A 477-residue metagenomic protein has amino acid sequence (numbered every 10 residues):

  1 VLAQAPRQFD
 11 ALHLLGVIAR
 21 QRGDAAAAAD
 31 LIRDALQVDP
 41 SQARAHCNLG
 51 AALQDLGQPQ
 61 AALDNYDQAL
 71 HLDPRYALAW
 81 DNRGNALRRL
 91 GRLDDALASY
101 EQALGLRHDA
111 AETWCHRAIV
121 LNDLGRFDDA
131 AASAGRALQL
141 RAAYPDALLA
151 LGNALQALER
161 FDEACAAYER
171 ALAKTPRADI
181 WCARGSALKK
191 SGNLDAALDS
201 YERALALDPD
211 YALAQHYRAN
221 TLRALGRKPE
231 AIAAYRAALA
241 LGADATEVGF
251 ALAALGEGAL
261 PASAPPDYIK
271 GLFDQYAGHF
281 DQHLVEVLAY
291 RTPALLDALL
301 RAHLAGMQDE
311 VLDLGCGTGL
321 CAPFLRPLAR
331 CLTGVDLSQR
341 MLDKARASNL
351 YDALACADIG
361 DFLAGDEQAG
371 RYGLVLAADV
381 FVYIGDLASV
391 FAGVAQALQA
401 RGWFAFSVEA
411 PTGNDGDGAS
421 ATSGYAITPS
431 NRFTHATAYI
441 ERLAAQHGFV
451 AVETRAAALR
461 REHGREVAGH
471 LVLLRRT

Functional and structural regions predicted by a protein language model:
D10-Q21, R44-D55, L78-R89, E112-D123 (+4 more regions): Conserved alpha-helical positions within TPR/SEL1-like repeat arrays
E310-L312, C316-L363: Class I SAM-dependent methyltransferase SAM/SAH-binding core
L376: A conserved beta-strand element that flanks and buttresses the S-adenosyl-L-methionine
A388-A400: A short glycine-rich, Lys/Arg-flanked "PGG" loop and its adjoining helix->strand segment in the class I
F406-R432: Short, glycine-/aromatic-enriched active-site segment of Class I SAM-dependent methyltransferases
R432-G448, E453-T454: Short alpha-helix
